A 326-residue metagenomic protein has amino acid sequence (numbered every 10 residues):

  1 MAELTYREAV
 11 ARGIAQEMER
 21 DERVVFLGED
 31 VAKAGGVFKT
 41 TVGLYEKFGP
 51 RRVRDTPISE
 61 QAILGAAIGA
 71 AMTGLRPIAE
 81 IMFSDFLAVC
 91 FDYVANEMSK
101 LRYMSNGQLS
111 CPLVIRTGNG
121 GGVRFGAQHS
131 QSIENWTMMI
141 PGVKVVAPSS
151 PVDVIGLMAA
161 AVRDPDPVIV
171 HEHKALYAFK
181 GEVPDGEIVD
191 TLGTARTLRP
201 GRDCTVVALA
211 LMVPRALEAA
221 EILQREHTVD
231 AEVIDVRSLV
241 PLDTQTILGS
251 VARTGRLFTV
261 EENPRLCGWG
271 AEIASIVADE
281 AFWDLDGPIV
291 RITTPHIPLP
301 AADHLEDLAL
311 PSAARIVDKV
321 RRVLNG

Functional and structural regions predicted by a protein language model:
M1-I169, D307: Thiamine diphosphate
V31, F38-K47, L109-V114, G122-R124 (+1 more regions): Thiamine diphosphate
